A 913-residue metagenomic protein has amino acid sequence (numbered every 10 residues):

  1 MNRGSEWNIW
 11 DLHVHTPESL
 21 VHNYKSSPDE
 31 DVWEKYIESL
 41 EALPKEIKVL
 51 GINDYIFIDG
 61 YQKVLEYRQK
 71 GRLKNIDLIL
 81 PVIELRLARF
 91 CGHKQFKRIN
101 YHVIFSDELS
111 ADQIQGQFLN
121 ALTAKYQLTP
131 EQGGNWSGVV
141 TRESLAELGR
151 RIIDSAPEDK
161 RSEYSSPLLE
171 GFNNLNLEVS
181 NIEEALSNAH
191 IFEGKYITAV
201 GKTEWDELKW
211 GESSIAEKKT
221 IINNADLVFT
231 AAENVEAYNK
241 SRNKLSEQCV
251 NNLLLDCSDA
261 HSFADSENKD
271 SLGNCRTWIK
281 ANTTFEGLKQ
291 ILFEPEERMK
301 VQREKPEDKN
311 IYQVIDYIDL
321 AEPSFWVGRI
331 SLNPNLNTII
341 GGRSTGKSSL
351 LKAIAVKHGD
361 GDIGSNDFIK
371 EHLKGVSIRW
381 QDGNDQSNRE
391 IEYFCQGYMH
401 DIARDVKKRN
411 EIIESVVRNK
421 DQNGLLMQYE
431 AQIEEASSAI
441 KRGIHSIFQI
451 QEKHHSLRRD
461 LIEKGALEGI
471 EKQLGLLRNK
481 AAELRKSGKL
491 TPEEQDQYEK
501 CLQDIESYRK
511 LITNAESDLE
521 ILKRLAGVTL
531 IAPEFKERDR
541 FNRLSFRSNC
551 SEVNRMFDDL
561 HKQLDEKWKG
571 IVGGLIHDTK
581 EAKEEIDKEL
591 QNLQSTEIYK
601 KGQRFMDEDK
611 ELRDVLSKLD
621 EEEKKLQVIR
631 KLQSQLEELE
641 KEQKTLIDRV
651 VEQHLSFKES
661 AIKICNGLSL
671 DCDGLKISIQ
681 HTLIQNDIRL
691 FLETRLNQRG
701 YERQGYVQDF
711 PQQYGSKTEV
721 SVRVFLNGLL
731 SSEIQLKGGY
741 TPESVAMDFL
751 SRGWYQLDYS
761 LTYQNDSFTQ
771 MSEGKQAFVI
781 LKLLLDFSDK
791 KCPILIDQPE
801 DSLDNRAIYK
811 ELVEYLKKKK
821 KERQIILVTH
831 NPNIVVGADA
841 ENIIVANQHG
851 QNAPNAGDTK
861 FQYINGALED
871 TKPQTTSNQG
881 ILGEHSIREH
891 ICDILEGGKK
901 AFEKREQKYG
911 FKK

Functional and structural regions predicted by a protein language model:
M1-V49, I58-L80, L85-Q113, L119-N120 (+2 more regions): Charged catalytic cores and adjacent phosphate/nucleic-acid-binding surfaces used for phosphate/nucleic-acid chemistry
L50-N53, D107, N333-G364, Q776-D786 (+2 more regions): Phosphate-binding glycine-rich loops of NTP-binding sites
Y312-I315, D319-I402: Phosphate-binding active sites in nucleotide-utilizing proteins
S331-S348, C395, Y759-L783, P799-A807: Conserved ABC ATPase signature
H358-S387, Q643, I647, V651-G667 (+2 more regions): Flexible phosphate/Mg2+-sensing switch loops adjacent to catalytic phosphate-binding sites
F368-K374, K407-N423, Y809-K913: C-terminal lobe/lid and adjacent interdomain/linker elements of RecA-like ASCE P-loop ATPase modules
S377-R458: Extended, charged alpha-helical "arm/stalk" segments used for dimerization and assembly in large NTPase-driven machines
D460, K464-Q770, Q776, I780 (+1 more regions): Extended, charged coiled-coil "arm/hinge" scaffolds of SMC/Rad50-like chromosome-maintenance ATPases and other large
